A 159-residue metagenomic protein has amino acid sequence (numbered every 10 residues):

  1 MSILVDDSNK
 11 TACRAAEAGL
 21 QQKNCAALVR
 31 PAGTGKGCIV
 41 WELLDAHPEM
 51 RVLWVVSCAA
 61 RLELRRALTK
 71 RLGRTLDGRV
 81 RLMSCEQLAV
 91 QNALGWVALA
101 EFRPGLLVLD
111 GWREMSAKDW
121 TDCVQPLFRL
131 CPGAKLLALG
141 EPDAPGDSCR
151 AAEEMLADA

Functional and structural regions predicted by a protein language model:
I3-N24: N-terminal pre-P-loop "Q-motif" helix
Q21-L28, E49-M50: Pre-Walker A (Motif I) flank of P-loop NTPase domains
L28, W54, R81-M83, L107 (+1 more regions): Hydrophobic positions in the central parallel beta-sheet of the AAA+
A32, G37-E42, H47-T69: Conserved Walker A/P-loop ATP-binding site and its immediately adjacent core in helicase/helicase-like ATPase domains
I39, E63-L64, Q91-N92, D147-S148: Phosphate- and divalent-cation-binding pockets in alpha/beta enzyme and binding domains that engage nucleotide-derived
D45, G105-A159: Signature of the SF2 helicase/ATPase Hel1-core->accessory helical subdomain module
S57-A59, T69-A98: Inter-Walker segment of RecA-like/P-loop motor cores
A59-L62, Q87-A89, E114, P142-G146: Conserved nucleotide-binding/hydrolysis micro-motifs of P-loop NTPases
